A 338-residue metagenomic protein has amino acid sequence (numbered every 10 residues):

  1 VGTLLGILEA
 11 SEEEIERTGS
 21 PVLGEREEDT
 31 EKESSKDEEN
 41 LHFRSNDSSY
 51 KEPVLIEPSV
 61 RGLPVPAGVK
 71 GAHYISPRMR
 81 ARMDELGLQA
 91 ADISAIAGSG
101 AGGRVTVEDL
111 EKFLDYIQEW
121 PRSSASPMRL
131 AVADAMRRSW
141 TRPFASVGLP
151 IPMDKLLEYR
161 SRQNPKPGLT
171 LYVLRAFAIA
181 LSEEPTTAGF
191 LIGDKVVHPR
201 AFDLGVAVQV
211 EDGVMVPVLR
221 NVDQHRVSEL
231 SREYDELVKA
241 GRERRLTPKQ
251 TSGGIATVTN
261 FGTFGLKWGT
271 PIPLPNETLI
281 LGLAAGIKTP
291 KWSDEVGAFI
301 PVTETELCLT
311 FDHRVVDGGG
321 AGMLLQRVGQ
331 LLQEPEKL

Functional and structural regions predicted by a protein language model:
V1-R17: Small cofactor-carrier domains centered on a conserved lysine used for covalent cofactor attachment
E14-P21, R327-V328: A short, polar/charged loop-to-alpha-helix boundary motif
P21-G24, V60-R61: Intrinsic, low-complexity polybasic segments
R26-K32, K36-H42, P64, R78 (+6 more regions): C-terminal catalytic/motor cores of large multi-domain enzyme assemblies
K36-S59: Intrinsic disorder at enzyme termini
V60-H73, Q118-W120: Flexible, low-complexity linker/hinge segments
